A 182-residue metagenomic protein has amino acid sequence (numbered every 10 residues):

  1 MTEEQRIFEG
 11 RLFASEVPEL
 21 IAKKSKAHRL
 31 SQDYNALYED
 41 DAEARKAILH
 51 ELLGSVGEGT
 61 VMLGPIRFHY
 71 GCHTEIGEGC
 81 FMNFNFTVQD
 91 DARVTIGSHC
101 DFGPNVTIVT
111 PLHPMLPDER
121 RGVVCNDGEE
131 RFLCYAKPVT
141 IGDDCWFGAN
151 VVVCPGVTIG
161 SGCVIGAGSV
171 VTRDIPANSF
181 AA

Functional and structural regions predicted by a protein language model:
M1-G59, M115-D118: Terminal amphipathic alpha-helical/low-complexity segments used for targeting or macromolecular assembly
E4-Q5, L52, E130-R131, K137-P138 (+1 more regions): Short secondary-structure boundary/capping segments
I7, G54-V56, F68, I141 (+3 more regions): Hydrophobic beta-strand core residues of beta-sandwich domains
V17-P18, H73, R120, F180: Short capping/connector residues at structural and topological boundaries
I66-I76, F81-V157: Flexible, glycine/small-residue-enriched loop-and-beta-strand segment within the central core of proteins
V152-A182: C-terminal/domain-terminus segments
